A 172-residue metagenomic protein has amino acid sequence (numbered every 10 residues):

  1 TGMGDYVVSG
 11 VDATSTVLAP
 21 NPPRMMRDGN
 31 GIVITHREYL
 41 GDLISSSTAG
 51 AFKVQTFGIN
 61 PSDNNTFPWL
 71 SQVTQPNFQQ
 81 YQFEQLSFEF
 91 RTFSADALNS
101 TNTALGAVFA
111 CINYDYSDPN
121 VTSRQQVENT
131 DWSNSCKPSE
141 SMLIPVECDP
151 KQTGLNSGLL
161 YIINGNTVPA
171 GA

Functional and structural regions predicted by a protein language model:
T1-A172: Capsid-like jelly-roll
